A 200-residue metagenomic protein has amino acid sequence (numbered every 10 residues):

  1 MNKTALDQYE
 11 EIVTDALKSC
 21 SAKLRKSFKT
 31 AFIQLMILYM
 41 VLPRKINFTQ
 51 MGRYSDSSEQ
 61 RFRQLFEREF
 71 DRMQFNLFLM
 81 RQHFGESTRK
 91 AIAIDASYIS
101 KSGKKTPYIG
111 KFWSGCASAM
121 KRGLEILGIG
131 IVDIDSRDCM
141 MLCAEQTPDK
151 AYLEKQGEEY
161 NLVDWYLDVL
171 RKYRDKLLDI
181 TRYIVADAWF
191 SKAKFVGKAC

Functional and structural regions predicted by a protein language model:
M1-C200: Conserved, well-structured functional cores that handle cations and Mg-NTP chemistry
